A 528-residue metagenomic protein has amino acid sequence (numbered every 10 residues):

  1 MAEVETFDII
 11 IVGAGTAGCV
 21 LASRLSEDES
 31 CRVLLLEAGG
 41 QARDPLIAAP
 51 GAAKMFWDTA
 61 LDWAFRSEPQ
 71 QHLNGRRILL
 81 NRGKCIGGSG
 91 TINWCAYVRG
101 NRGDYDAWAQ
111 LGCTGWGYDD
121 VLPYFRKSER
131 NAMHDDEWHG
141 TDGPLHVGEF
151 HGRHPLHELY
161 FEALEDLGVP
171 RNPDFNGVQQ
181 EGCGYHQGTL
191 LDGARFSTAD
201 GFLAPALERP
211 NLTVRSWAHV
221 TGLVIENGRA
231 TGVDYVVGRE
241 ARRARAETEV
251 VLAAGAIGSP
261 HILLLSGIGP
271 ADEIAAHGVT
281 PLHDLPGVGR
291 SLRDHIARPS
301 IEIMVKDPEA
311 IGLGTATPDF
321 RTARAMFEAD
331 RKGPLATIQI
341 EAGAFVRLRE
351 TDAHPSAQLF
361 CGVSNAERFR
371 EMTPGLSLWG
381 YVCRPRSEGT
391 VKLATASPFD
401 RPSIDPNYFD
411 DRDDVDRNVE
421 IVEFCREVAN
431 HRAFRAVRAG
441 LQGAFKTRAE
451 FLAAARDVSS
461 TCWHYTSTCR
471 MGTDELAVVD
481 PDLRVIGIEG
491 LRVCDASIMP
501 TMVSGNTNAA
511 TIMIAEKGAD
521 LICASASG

Functional and structural regions predicted by a protein language model:
M1-F7, L122, S128-G177, G184-H186 (+3 more regions): FAD-dependent oxidoreductase catalytic-site/capping-region signature
A2-K127, L282-L285, H295-A297, I301-M304: N-terminal glycine-rich phosphate/pyrophosphate-binding loop and immediately adjacent elements
I11, G15-T16, V20, H151 (+3 more regions): Residue-level detector of alpha-helix initiation sites
E27-D28, G39-R43, C113, E129 (+5 more regions): Acidic glycine-/aspartate-rich tracts in secreted/extracellular proteins
D28, R209-P210, H431, I488: Acidic-histidine catalytic/liganding microenvironments
S30-R32, G39-A42, L223, G232-T322 (+2 more regions): Glycine-rich loop(s) and the adjacent beta-strand/alpha-helix scaffold that form part
A109-A230, V236-G238, P299-A323: Conserved redox-cofactor binding core of oxidoreductases
